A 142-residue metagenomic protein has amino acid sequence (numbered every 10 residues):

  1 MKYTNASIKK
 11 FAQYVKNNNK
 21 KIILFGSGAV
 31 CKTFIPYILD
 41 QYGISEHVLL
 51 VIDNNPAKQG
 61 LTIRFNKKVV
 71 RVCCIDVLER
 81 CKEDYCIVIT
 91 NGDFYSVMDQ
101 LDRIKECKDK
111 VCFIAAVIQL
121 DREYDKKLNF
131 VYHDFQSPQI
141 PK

Functional and structural regions predicted by a protein language model:
M1-K142: Hydrophobic, well-ordered beta-alpha structural blocks that scaffold small-molecule cofactor pockets
